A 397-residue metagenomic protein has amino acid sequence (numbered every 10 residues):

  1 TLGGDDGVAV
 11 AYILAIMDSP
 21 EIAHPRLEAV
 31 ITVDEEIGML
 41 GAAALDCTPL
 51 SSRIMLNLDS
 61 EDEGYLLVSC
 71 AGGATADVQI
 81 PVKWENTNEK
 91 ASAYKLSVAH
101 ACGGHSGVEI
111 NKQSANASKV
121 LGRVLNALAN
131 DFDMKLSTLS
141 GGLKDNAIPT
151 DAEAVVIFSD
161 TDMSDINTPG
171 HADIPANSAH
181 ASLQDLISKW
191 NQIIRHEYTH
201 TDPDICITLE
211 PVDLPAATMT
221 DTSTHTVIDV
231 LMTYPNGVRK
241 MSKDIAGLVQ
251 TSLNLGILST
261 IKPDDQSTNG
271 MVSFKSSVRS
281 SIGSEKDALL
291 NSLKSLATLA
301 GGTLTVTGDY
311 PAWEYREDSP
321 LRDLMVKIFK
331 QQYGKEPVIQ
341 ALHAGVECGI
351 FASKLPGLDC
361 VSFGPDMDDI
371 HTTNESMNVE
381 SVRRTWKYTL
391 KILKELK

Functional and structural regions predicted by a protein language model:
T1-E36, Y94-H100, H105, N111-L128 (+2 more regions): Alpha-helical metal-binding/catalytic segments enriched in His/Glu/Asp
L2-E89, S137, R239-S242, A246 (+1 more regions): Acidic/histidine-rich catalytic neighborhood of metal-dependent amide-processing enzymes
T48, S114-D131, P175-A179, T226-M232 (+4 more regions): His/Asp/Glu-rich mid-to-C-terminal helical/loop segments that flank catalytic regions of hydrolases
N116-L139, Y315-L358: Active-site-adjacent substrate-binding region of metalloamidase/peptidase-like peptide-processing proteins
K144, V155, I205-T218, G256-L258 (+2 more regions): A short beta-alpha structural unit
D165-G170, P175-R195, L289-A297: Short amphipathic alpha-helices in soluble, non-transmembrane regions that often serve as interface/regulatory elements
S182-Q250, N254-T260, G270: Hard-cation-handling environments
K243, Q250-S273, Y333-K391: Zn-dependent metallopeptidase/amidohydrolase metal-coordination segment
